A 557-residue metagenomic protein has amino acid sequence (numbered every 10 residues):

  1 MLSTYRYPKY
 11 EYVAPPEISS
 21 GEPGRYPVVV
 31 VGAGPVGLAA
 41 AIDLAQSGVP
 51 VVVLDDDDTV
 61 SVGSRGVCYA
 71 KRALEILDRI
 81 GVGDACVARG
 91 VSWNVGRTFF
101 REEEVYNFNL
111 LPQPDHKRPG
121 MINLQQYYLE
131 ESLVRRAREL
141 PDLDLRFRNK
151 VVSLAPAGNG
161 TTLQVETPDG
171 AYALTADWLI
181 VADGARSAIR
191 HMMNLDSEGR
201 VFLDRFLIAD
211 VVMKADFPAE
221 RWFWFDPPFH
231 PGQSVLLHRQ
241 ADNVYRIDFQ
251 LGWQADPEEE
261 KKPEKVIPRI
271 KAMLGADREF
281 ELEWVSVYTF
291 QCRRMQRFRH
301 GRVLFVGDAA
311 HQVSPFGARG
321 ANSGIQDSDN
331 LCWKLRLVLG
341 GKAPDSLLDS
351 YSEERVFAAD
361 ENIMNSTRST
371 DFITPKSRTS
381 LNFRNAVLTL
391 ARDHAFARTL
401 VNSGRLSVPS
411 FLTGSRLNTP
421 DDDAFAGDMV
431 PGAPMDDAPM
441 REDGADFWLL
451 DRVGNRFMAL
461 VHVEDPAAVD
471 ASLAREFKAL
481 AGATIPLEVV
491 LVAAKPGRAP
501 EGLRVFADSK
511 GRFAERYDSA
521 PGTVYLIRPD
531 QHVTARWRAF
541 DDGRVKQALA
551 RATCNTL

Functional and structural regions predicted by a protein language model:
M1-V31, Q46-S47, F100-E103, E131 (+2 more regions): Helical substrate-recognition/capping region of FAD-dependent monooxygenase/halogenase enzymes
Y5-Y10, P257-S323, A343, L348 (+3 more regions): FAD/FMN-dependent oxidoreductases across multiple families
G24-Y26, D169-W178: Core beta-strand elements of the Rossmann-like FAD/NAD(P) dinucleotide-binding domain in flavoenzyme oxidoreductases
G37-L38: N-terminal Rossmann-fold NAD(P) dinucleotide-binding loop
A45-G66: Glycine-rich FAD pyrophosphate-binding loop
V62-R136: Active-site-adjacent segment of FAD-dependent monooxygenases/related oxidoreductases
E104, R135, L140, G160 (+2 more regions): Conserved FAD-binding catalytic core of PHBH/FMO-like flavoproteins
F147-T161: A conserved short coil-to-beta-strand element within the FAD-binding core of flavoproteins
